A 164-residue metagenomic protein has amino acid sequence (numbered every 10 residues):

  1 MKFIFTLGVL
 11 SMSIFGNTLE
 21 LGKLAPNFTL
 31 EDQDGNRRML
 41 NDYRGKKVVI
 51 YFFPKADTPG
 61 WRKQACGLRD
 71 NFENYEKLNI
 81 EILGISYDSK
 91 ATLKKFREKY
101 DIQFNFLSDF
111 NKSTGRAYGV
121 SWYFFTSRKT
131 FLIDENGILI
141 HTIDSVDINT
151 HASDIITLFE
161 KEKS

Functional and structural regions predicted by a protein language model:
F3-N27: N-proximal helix/coil linker or "cap" segments that precede and/or mark the start of modular domains
A25-P26, K47-V49, S127-K129: Short loop/turn microsegments at loop-to-beta-strand junctions
T29-V48: A short beta-strand-turn-helix
K46-V48, F53-D57, S89: Short pre-active-site segment immediately N-terminal to redox-active cysteine/selenocysteine motifs in thiol-based
F52-D70, N74: Conserved redox-active cysteine motifs that mediate thiol-disulfide chemistry, especially di-cysteine Cys-X(1-2)-Cys
L83, L93-R128: Short, internal strand/loop/helix patches that form the active-site neighborhood or redox-interaction surface
S127-S164: Thiol-/selenol-based redox modules, centered on thioredoxin-like and closely related oxidoreductase domains
